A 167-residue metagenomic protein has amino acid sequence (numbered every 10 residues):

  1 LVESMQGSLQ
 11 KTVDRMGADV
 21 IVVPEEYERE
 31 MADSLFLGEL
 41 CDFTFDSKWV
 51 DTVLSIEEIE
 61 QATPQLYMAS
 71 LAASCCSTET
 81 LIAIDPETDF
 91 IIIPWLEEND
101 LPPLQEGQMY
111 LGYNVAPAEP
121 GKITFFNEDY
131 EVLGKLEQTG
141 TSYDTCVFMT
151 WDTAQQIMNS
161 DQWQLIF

Functional and structural regions predicted by a protein language model:
V2-T80: Hydrophobic, regular-secondary-structure patches
Q65-M68, S74-F167: Hydrophobic secondary-structure segments that place a key small or acidic residue at a functional site
